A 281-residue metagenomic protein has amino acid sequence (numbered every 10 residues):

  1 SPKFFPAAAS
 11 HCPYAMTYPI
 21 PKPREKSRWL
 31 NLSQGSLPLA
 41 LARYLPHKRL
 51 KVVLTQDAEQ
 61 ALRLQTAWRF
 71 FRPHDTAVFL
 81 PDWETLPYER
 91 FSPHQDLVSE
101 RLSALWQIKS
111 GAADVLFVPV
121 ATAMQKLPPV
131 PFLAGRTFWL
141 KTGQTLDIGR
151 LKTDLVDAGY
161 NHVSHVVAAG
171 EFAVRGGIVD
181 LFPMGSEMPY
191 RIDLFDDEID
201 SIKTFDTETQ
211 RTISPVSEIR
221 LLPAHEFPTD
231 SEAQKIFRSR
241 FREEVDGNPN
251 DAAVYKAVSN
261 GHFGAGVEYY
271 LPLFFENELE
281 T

Functional and structural regions predicted by a protein language model:
F4-T281: ASCE RecA-like P-loop NTPase motor cores that couple ATP hydrolysis to mechanical translocation on nucleic acids
